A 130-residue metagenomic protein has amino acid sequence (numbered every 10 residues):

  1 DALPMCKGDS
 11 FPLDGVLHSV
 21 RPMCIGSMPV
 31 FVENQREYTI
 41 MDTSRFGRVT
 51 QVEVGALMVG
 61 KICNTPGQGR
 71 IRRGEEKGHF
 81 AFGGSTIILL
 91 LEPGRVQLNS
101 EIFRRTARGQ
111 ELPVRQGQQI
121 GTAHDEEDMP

Functional and structural regions predicted by a protein language model:
D1-P130: Contiguous, well-folded functional domains in the mature portion of proteins
